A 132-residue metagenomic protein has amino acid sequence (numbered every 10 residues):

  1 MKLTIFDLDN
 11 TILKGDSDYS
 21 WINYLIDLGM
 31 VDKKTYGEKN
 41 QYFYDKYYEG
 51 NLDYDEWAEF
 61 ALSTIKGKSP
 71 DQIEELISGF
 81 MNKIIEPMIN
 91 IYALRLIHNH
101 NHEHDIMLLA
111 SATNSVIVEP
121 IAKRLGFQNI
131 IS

Functional and structural regions predicted by a protein language model:
K2-L3, L8-S132: Alpha-helical substrate-recognition element adjacent to the catalytic core
